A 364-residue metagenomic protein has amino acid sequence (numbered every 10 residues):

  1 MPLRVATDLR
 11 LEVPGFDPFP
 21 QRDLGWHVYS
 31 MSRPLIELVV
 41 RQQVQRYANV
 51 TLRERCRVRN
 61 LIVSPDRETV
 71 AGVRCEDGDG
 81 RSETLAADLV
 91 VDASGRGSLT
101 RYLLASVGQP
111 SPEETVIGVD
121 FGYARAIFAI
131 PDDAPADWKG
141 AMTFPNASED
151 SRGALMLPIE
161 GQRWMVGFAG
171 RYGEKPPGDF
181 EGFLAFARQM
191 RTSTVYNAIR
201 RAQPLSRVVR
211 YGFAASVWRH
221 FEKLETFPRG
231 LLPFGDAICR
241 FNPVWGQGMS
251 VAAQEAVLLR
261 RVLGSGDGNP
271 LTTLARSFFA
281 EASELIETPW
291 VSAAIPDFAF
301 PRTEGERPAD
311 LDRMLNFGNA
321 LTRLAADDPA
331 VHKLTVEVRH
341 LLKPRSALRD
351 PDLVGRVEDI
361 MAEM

Functional and structural regions predicted by a protein language model:
M1-L9, P110-V119, D328: A short alpha-helix-loop-beta-strand transition element characteristic of N-terminal alpha/beta dinucleotide-binding
M1-Y29: A conserved beta-strand/loop capping segment in the N-terminal third of enzymes that catalyze redox or closely related
D23-Q42, R53, A93, L99 (+1 more regions): Short beta-strand to alpha-helix junction loop
S30, E160-Q162, E174-S277, E281-L285: FAD/FMN-dependent oxidoreductases across multiple families
L35, V39, Q43, L99 (+4 more regions): Amphipathic alpha-helical segments that form well-ordered structural scaffolds and often line/cohere around active
I36, G248, A252-E255, R313 (+1 more regions): Catalytic-loop motifs flanking and including active-site residues across diverse enzymes
R46-T192: Predominantly flavin-linked oxidoreductase catalytic cores and closely associated redox partners
R260-M364: C-terminal helical "tail/cap" subdomain of flavin- and related membrane-associated enzymes
